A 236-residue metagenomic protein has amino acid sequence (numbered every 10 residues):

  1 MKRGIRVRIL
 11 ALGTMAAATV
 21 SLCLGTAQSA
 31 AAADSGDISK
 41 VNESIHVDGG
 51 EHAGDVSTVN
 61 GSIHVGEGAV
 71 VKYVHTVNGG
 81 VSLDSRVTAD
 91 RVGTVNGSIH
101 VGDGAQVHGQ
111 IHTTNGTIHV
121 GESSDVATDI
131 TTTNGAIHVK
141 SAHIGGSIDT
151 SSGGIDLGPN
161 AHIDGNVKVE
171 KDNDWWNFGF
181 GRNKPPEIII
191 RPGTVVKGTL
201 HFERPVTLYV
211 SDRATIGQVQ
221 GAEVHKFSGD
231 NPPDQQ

Functional and structural regions predicted by a protein language model:
M1-D34, D234-Q236: Terminal non-domain segments
L24-Q236: Extended beta-solenoid/beta-helix repeat architectures
